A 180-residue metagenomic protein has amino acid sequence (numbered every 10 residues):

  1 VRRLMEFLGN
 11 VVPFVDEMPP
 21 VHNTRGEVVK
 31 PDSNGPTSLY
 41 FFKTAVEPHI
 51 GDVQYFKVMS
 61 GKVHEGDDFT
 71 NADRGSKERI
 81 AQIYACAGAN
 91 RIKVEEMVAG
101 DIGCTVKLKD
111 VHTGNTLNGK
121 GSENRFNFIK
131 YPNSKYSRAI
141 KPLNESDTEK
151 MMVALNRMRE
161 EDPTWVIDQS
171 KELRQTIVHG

Functional and structural regions predicted by a protein language model:
V1-G180: Structural and coupling elements of P-loop NTPases
